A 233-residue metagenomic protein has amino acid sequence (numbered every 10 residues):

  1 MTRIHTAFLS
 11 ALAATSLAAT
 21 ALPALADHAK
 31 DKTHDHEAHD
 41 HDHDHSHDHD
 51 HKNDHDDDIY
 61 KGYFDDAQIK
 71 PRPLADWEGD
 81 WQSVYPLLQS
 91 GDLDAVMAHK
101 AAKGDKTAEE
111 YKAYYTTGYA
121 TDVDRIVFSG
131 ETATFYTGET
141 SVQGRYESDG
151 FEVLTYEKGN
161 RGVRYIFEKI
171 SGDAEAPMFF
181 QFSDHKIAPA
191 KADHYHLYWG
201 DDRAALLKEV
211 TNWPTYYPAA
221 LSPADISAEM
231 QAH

Functional and structural regions predicted by a protein language model:
T2-L12, P23-Q82, P86-A108, I187-H233: Amphipathic/hydrophobic helical signal segments and adjacent flexible N-terminal regions that mediate secretion
A18-L22: Hydrophobic membrane-targeting signal helices
E78, V123, G130, G162-R164: Extracellular structured ligand-interaction cores
W81, D124-F128, F151-E157: Short, exposed beta-strand/loop patches in secreted or surface proteins that constitute
Q82-V84, V127-E131, Y136-G138, E168-I170 (+1 more regions): A structural detector for beta-sheet-dominated domains
D94-R145, M230-A232: N-terminal glycine/threonine-rich, aromatic-flanked beta-hairpin/loop signature
G144-A192: An exposed acidic His-Trp-rich patch
